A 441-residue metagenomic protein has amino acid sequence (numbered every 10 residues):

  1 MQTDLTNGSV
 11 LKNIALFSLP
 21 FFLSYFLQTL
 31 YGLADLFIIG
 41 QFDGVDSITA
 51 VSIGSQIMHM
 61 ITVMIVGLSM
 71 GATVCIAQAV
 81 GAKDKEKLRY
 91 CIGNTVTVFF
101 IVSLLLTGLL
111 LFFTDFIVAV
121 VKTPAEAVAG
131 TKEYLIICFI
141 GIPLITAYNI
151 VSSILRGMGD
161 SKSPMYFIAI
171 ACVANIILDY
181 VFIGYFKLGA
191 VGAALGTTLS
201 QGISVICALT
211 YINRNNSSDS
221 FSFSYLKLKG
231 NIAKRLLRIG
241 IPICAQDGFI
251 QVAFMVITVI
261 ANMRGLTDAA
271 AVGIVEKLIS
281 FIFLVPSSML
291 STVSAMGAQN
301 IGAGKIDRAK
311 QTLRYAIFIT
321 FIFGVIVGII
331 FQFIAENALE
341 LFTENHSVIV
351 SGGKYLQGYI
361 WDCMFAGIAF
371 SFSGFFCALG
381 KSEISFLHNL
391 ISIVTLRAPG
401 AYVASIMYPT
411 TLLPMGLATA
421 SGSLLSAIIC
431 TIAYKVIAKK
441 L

Functional and structural regions predicted by a protein language model:
M1-S18, I76-G141, Y185-I241, G297-D362 (+1 more regions): Short alpha-helical transmembrane segments in multi-pass integral membrane proteins
K12-T73, A77, I241-M263: Signature of the first transmembrane helix
L16-G32, I137, A171, S200-S204 (+4 more regions): Transmembrane helical elements of multi-pass membrane transporters/channels
L30-T49, V118-A125, V181-L188, G248-V275 (+4 more regions): Helix-terminus/linker motif at the lipid-water interface of multi-pass membrane proteins
D43-Q56, L135, A194, L266-F281 (+2 more regions): Small-residue hotspots at the loop-to-helix junctions and early N-terminal turns of transmembrane alpha-helices
I48-G108, I145-P164, T258, A271-A335 (+1 more regions): Small-residue-rich hydrophobic transmembrane alpha-helices
M60-V63, N175-D179, V205-L209, F281-L284 (+3 more regions): Hydrophobic transmembrane alpha-helices of multi-pass small-molecule transporters
S69, C138-R156, P164-C172, A193-A208 (+4 more regions): Short runs within selected transmembrane alpha-helices of multi-pass transporters and secretion channels
